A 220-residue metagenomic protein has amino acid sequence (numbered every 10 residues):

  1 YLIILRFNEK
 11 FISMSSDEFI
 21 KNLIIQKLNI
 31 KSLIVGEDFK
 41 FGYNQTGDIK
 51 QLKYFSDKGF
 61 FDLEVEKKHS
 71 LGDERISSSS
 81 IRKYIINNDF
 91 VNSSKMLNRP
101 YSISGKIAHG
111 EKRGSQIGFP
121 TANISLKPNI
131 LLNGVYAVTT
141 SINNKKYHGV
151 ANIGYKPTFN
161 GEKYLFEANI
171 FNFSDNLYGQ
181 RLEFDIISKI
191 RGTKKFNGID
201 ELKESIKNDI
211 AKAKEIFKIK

Functional and structural regions predicted by a protein language model:
Y1-F60: N-terminal Rossmann-like or analogous alpha/beta NTP/dinucleotide-binding catalytic cores that position adenine
R6, K67-H69, S188: Residues at the C-termini of beta-strands that transition into short coil/loop
K10, Y43, G72, Y84 (+1 more regions): Short N-terminal micro-motifs specific to bacterial/archaeal maturation and metal-cluster initiation sites
S16-D17, Q45-I49, R75-S78, Y164 (+1 more regions): Conserved strand-to-helix beginnings and helix N-cap segments that scaffold or border functional pockets
E18-Q26, K50, Y54-K58, K83-N87 (+4 more regions): Replace "anionic and nucleotidyl ligands
S56-N152: Glycine-rich, Lys/Arg-enriched anion-binding loops that position phosphate/diphosphate groups for phosphoryl
A108-K220: Phosphate/ribose-recognition catalytic cores of enzymes acting on nucleotide-derived substrates
